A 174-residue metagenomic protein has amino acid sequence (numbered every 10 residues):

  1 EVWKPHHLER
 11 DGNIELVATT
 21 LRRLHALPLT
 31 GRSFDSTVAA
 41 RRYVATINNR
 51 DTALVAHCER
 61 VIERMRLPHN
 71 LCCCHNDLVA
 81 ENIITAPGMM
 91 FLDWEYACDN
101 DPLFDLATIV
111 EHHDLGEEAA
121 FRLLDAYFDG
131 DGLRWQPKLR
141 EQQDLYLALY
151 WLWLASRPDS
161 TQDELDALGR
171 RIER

Functional and structural regions predicted by a protein language model:
E1-F34, R50, P68: ATP-binding pocket architecture of kinase catalytic cores
L27-N76, A86: An alpha-helical support segment within catalytic cores of ATP-dependent transferases
T52-A53, L152-R174: ATP/Mg2+ or Mg2+-diphosphate-binding catalytic cores that bind nucleotide phosphates or diphosphates via glycine-rich
C73, M90-D93: Pre-DFG segment of protein kinase catalytic domains
N82-F91: Conserved protein kinase catalytic/activation segment
I83, D99-D101: Conserved protein kinase catalytic core
L103-D131, D144-S160: Active-site activation/catalytic loop segments of kinase-like enzymes and analogous catalytic loops in related
